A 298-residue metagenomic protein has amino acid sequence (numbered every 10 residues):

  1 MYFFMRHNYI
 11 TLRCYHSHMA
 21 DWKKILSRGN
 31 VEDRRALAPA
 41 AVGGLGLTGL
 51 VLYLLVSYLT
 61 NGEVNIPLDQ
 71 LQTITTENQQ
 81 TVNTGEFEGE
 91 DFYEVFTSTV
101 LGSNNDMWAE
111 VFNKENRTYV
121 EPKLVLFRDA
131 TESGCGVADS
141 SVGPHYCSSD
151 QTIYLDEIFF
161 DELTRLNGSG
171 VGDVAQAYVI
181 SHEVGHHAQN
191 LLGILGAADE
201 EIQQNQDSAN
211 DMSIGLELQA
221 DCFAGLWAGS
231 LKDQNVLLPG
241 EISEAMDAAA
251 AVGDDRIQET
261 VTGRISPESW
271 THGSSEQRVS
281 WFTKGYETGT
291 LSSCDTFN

Functional and structural regions predicted by a protein language model:
Y2-F4, Y9-E86: Long amphipathic alpha-helical segments used for membrane anchoring, targeting, substrate engagement, or oligomerization
G44, V125, I153-D156, H187 (+1 more regions): Structural recognition of the beta-strand scaffold that forms the well-ordered cores of secreted hydrolase catalytic
D91-Y119, D211, G215-Q258: Short helix/loop segments within enzyme catalytic domains that coordinate or immediately flank catalytic cofactors
W108, Y178-L191, D221, G225: Active-site recognition of the HExxH zinc-binding catalytic motif
A130-D156: Catalytic zinc-binding patch centered on the HExxH motif and its immediate surroundings that defines zinc-dependent
D161-Y178, D211-M212: Short pre-active-site segment immediately N-terminal to the catalytic Zn-binding motif
V184-D199, K232: Catalytic Zn2+-binding segment of zinc metalloproteases
V252-N298: Pan-zinc metallopeptidase signature
